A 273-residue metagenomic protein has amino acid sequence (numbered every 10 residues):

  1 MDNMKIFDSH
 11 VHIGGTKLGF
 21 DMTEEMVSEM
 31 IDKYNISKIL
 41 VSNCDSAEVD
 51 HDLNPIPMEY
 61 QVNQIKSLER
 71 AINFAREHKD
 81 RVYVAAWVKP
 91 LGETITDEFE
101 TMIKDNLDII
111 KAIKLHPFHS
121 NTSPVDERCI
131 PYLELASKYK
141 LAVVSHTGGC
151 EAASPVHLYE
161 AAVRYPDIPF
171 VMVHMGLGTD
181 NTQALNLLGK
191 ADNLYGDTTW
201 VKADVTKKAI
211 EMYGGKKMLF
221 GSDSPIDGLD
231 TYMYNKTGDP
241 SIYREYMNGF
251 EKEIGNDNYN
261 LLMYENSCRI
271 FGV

Functional and structural regions predicted by a protein language model:
M1-E69: An N-terminally biased module of ancient metal coordination in phosphate/nucleic-acid-related enzymes
I6-V11, I39-V41, V82-A86, K111-L115 (+4 more regions): Hydrophobic faces of well-ordered beta-strands that scaffold small-molecule active sites in alpha/beta enzyme cores
H10, I31, A71, M102 (+7 more regions): Conserved, mostly hydrophobic/aromatic
G14-T16, S46-V49, P90-T94, S120 (+4 more regions): Active-site environment of divalent metal-dependent phosphoester hydrolases
Y34-Y60, L107-I110, I168, S224-G228 (+2 more regions): Active-site gating loops and adjacent loop-to-helix segments of metal-dependent hydrolytic enzymes
N54-V144, L194-Y195: Active-site gating/metal-coordination segments in enzymes
T94-K104, S123-Y132, E151-Y165, D180-L188 (+1 more regions): Distinct, well-ordered alpha-helical segments
P169, G176-V273: H/E-rich (His + Asp/Glu) clusters that bind or coordinate divalent metals
